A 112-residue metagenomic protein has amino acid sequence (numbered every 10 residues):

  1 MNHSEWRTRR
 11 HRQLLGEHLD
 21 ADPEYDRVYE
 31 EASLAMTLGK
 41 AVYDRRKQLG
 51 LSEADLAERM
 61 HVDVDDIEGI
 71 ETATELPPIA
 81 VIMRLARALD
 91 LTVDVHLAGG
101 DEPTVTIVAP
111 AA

Functional and structural regions predicted by a protein language model:
M1-K40, E102-A112: N-terminal flexible/basic segments that precede or flank functional cores
G39-K47: Short, amphipathic alpha-helical "recognition" segments used to contact nucleic acids or chromatin
A41, S52, P78-V81: Residues that mark the N-terminal boundary/hinge immediately upstream of a DNA-recognition element
V42, E53-A57, I67-I70: Conserved hydrophobic/aromatic packing and binding residues within compact polymer-binding modules
R46, A57, A86: The alpha-helix within a helix-turn-helix
M60-L76: Recognition helix of helix-turn-helix/homeodomain-like DNA-binding domains that insert into the DNA major groove
H61, A80-H96: DNA major-groove recognition helix of helix-turn-helix/homeodomain DNA-binding modules
